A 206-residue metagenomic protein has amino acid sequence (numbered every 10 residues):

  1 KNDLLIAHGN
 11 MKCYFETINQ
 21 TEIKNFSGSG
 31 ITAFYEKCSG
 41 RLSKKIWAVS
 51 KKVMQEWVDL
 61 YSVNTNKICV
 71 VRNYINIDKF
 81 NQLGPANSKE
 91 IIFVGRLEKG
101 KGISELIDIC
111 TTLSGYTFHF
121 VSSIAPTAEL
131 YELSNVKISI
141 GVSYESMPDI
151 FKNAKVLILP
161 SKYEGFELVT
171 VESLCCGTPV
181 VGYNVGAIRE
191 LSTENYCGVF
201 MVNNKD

Functional and structural regions predicted by a protein language model:
F26-I46: Membrane-proximal helix-turn-helix segments that form the acceptor-binding/catalytic region of lipid-linked
K52, Y74: Carbohydrate-associated surface elements
F93-T112: A conserved mid-protein helix/loop that constitutes part of the nucleotide-sugar donor-binding site
A128-E145: Nucleotide-activated donor-binding/catalytic signature segment of Leloir-type glycosyltransferases, i.e., the conserved
D149-A154: Short alpha-helical donor nucleotide-sugar binding micro-motif in glycosyltransferases
K162: Aromatic "clamp/platform" in nucleotide-sugar-dependent glycosyltransferases that forms part of the donor/acceptor
P179-G182: Short hydrophobic beta-strand element within catalytic cores of glycosyltransferases and related nucleotide-activated
R189-D206: Change "using UDP/GDP/dTDP sugars" to "using nucleotide sugars
